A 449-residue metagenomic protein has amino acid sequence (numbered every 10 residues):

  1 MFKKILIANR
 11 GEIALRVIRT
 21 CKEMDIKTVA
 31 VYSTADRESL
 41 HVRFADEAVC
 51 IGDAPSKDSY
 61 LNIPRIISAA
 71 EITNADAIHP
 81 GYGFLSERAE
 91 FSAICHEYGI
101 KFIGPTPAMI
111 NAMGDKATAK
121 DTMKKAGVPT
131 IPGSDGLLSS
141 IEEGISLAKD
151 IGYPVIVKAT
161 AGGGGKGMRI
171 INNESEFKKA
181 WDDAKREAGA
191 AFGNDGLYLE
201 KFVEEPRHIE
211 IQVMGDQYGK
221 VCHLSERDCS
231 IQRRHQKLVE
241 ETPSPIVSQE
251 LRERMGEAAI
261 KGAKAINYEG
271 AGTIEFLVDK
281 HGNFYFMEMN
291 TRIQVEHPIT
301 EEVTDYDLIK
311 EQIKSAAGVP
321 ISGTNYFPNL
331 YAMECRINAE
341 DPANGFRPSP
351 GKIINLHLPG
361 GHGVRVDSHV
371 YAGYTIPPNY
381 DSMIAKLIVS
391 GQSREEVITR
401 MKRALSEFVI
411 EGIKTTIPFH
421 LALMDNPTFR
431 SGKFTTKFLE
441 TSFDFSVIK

Functional and structural regions predicted by a protein language model:
M1-K125, L138-S146, E396: ATP-binding N-terminal substructure of ATP-dependent carboxylate-amine bond-forming enzymes
I7-E23, A48, E71-T73, A89 (+5 more regions): ATP-dependent carboxylate activation and anion-phosphoryl transfer catalytic cores that bind Mg-ATP to form
L40-H41, L147, G189, N325: Short secondary-structure boundary/capping segments
S59, F84, A112, L137 (+4 more regions): Alpha-helix initiation/capping motif
G133-S134: Conserved beta3 strand of the protein kinase N-lobe
L147-I156: Acidic/histidine-enriched active-site and ligand-binding environments that engage anionic O-linkages
A159: N-terminal nucleotide-binding beta1-loop-alpha1 segment
